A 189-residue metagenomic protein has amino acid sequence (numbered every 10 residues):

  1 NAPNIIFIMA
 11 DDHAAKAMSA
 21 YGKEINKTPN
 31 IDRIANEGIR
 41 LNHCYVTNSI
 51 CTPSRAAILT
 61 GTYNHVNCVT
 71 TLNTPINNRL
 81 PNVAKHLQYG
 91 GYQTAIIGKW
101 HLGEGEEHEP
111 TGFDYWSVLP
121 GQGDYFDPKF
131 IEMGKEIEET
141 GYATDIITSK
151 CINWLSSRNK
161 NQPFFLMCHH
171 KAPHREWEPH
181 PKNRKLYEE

Functional and structural regions predicted by a protein language model:
N1-E189: Formylglycine-dependent sulfatase
